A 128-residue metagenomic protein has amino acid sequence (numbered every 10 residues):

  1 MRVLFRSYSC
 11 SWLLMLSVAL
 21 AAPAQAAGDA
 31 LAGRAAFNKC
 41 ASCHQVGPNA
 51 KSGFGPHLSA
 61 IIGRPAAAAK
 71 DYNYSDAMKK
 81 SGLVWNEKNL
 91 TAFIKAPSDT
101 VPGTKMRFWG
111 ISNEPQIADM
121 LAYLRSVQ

Functional and structural regions predicted by a protein language model:
M1-S7: N-terminal secretory signal peptides that target proteins for export/translocation
S9-A21: Bacterial N-terminal signal peptides
A21-G28: Boundary at the C-terminal end of the N-terminal hydrophobic targeting segment
G28-N73, K79-V84, K95-T104, S126-Q128: Periplasmic/extracellular electron-transfer cofactor-ligation site, primarily the c-type cytochrome heme-c attachment
D29, N113-Q116: Acidic/polar helix N-cap motif
